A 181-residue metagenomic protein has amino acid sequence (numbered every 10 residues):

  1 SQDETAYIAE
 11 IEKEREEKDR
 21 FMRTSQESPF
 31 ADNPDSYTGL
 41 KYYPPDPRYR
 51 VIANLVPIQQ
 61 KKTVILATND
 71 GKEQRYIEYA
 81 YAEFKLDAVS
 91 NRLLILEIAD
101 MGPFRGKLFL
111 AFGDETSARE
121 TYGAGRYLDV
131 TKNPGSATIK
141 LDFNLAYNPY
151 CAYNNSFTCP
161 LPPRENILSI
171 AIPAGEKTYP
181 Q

Functional and structural regions predicted by a protein language model:
S1-V51, V56, Q60: Start-of-domain marker
S36, P45, Y76-E78, Y122-A124 (+1 more regions): Residues that act as N-cap/strand-start positions at coil-to-secondary-structure junctions
R48-R50, Y79-Y81, T138-K140, I167: Intrinsic-disorder/low-complexity, polar/charged segments enriched in Ser/Thr/Lys/Arg/Asp/Glu/Gln
V56, D87, G113-E115, N144-A146 (+1 more regions): Solvent-exposed coil/turn segments that connect beta secondary-structure elements in extracytoplasmic/periplasmic
Q59-A124: Mid-length scaffold segments of soluble, non-membrane domains
A111-Y147: Acidic, glycine-rich flexible loop segments
S117-E120, T138, A146-Q181: Extended, aromatic/histidine-rich regions of cofactor-dependent oxidoreductases associated with respiratory
